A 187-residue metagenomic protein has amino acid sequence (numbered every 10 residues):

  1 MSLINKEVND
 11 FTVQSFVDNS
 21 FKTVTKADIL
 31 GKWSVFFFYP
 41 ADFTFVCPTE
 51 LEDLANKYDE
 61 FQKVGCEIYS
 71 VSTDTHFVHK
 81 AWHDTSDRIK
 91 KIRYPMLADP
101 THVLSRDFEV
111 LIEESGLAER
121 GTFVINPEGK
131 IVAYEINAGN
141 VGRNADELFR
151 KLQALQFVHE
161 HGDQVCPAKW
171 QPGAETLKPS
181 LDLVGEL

Functional and structural regions predicted by a protein language model:
M1-L187: Chalcogenol-based redox active-site neighborhoods
